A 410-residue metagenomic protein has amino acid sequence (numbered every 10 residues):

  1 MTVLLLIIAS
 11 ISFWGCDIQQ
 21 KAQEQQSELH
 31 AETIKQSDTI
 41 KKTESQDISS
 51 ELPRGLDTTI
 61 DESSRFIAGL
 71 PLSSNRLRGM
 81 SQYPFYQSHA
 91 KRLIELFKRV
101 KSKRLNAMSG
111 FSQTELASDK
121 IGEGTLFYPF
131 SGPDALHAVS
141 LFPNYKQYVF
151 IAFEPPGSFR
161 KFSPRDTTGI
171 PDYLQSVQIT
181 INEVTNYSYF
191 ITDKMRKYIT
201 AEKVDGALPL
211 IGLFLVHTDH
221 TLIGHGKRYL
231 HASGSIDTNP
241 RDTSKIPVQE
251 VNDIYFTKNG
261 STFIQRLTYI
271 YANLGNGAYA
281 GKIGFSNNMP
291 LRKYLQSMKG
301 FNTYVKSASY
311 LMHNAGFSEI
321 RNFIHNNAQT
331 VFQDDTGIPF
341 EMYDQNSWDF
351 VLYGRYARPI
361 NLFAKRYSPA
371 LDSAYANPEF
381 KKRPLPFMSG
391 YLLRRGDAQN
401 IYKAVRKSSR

Functional and structural regions predicted by a protein language model:
M1-T2, Q25: Terminal low-complexity, poorly structured segments
V3-S12: Bacterial N-terminal signal peptides
S12-F13, V149: Alpha-helix boundary/interfacial micro-motifs
F13-G15, Q36: Intrinsically disordered, low-complexity peptide-like regions
D17-Q19: Bacterial signal peptide processing site
Q26-T180, I264, T268-R410: Non-globular targeting/processing and membrane-anchoring segments
I179-L208, L213-S318, N322: Mature extracytoplasmic/lumenal regions of exported proteins
